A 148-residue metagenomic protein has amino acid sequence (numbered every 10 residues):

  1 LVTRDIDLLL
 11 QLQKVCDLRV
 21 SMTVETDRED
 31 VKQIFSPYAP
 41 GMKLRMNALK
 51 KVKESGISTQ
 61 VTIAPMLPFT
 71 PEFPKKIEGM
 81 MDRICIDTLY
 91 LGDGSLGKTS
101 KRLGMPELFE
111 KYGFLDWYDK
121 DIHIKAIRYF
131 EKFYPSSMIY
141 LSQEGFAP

Functional and structural regions predicted by a protein language model:
L1-Y129: Conserved AdoMet/S-adenosylmethionine-binding subsite of the radical SAM
P135-P148: Charge-patterned, long linear interaction tracts outside catalytic cores
